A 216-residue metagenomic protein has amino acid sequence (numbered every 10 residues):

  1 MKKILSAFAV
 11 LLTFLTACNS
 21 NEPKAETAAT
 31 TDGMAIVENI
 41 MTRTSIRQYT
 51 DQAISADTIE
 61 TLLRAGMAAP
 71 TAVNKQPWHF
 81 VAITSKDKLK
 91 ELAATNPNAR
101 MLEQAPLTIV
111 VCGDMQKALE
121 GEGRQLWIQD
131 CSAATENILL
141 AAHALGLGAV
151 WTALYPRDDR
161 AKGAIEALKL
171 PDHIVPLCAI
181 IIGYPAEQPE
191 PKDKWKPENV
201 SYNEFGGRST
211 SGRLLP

Functional and structural regions predicted by a protein language model:
K2-A9: Sec-dependent signal peptide recognition, specifically the positively charged N-region followed immediately by
S6, A17-P216: Acidic, surface-exposed loops and disordered segments
L11-A17: Hydrophobic h-region of N-terminal signal peptides that target proteins for export in Gram-negative bacteria
